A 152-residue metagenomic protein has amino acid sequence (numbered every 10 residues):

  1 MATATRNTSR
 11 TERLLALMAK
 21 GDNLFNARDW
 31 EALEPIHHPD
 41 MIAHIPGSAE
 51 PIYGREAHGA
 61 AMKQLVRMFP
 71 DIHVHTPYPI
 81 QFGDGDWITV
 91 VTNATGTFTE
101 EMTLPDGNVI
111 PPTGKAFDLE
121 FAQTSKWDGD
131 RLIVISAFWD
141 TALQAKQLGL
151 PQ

Functional and structural regions predicted by a protein language model:
A2-Q152: C-terminal and inter-domain tail/linker signature
